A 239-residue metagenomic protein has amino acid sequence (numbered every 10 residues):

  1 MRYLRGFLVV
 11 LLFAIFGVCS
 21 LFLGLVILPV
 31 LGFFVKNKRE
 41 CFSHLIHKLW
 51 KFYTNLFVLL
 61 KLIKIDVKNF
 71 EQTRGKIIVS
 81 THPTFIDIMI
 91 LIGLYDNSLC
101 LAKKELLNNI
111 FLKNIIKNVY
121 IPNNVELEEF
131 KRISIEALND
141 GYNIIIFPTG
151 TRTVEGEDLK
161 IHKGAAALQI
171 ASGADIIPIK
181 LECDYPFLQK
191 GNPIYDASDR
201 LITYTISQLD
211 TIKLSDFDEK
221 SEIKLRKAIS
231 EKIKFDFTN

Functional and structural regions predicted by a protein language model:
M1-K36, E40-K48, N69-R74, E136 (+1 more regions): Membrane-interfacial terminal anchoring regions of lipid-handling membrane enzymes
Y3, L8-L12, L49-L99: Conserved H-X4-D acyltransferase segment
G24-H44, T73-E126: Catalytic core of membrane glycerolipid acyltransferases/transacylases, capturing the structured, soluble-facing
V58-D66, V125-E128, Q189-G191: Short gly/ser/thr-rich secondary-structure transition/capping motifs
K64-I65, I144, I176: Hydrophobic beta-strand scaffold residues
L112-K113, E157-K220: A cross-family acyltransferase "interaction/gating" segment
E129-S134: Short acidic active-site motifs
A137-A165, S172: Catalytic-site beta-strand/loop segments enriched in glycine and acidic/polar residues
